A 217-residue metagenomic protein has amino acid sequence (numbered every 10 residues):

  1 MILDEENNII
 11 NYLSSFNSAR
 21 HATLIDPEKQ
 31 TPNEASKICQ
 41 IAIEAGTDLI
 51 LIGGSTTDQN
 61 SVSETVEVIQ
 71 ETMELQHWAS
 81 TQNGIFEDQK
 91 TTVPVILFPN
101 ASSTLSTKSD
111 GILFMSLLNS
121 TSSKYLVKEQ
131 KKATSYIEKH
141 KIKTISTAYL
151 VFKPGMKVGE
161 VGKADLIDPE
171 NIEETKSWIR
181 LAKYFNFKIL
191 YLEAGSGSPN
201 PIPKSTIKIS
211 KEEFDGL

Functional and structural regions predicted by a protein language model:
M1-I9, L13, S18-K29: N-terminal glycine-rich anion-binding loop in soluble enzyme alpha/beta folds
S18-R20, P27-T91, P99-L217: Alpha/beta enzyme core
